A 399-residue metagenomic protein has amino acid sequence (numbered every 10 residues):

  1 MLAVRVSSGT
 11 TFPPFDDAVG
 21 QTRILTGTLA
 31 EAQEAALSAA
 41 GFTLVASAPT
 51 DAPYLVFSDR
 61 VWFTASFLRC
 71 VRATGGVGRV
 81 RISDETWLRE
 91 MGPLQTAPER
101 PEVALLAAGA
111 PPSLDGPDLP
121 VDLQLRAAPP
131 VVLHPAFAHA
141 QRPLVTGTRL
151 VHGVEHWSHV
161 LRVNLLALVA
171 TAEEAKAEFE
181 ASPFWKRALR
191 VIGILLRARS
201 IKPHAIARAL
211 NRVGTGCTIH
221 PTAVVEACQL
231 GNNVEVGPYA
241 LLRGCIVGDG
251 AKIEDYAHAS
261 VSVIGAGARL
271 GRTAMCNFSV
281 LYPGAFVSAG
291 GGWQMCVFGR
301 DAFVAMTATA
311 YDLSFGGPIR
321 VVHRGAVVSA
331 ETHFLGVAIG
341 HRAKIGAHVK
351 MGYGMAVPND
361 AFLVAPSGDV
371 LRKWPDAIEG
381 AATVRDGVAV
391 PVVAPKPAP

Functional and structural regions predicted by a protein language model:
M1-L210, M355, D360, P366 (+1 more regions): Terminal amphipathic alpha-helical/low-complexity segments used for targeting or macromolecular assembly
T11, W62, V225, L242 (+3 more regions): Surface-exposed, flexible loop/turn segments at secondary-structure boundaries
A65-S66, Q229, I246, V263 (+4 more regions): Activation segment
G216-M275: Acidic, glycine-rich loop-and-beta core segments that form the ion-binding/anion-interacting portion of active sites
Y256, G271-P399: Glycine-rich hexapeptide-repeat left-handed beta-helix
